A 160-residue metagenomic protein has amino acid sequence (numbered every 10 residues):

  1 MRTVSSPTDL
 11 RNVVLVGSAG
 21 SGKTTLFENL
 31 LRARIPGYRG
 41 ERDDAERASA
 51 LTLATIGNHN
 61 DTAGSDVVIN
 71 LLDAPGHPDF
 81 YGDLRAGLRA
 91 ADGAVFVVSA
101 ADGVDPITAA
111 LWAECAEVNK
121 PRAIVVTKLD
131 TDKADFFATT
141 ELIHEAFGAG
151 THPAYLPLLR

Functional and structural regions predicted by a protein language model:
M1-V98, V104, F147, T151-P153: P-loop NTPase switch module centered on the Walker A-proximal segment
A86-L88, G93-A154: Conserved C-terminal guanine-recognition region of P-loop GTPase G domains, centered on the G4
P157-R160: A glycine-rich phosphate-binding loop feature that marks nucleotide/adenosyl-phosphate handling sites
